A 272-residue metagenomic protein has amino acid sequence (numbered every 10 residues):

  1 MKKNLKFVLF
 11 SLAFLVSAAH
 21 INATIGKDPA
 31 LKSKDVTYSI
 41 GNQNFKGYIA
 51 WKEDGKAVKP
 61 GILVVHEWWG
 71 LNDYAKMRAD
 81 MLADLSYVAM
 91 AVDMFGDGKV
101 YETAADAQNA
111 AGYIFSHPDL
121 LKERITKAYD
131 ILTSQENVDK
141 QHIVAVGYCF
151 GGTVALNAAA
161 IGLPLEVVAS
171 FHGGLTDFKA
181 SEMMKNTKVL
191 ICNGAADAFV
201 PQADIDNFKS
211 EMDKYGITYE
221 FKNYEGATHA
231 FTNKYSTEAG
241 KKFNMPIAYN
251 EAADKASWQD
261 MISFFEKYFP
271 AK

Functional and structural regions predicted by a protein language model:
V8-A18: Bacterial N-terminal signal peptides
D35-N137, K234-A248: Serine-hydrolase catalytic machinery in alpha/beta-hydrolase-like enzymes
R78, P201-E211: Short alpha-helix in the alpha/beta-hydrolase fold that links the catalytic acid
I125-K185: Primarily recognizes the serine-hydrolase "nucleophile elbow" in alpha/beta-hydrolase and SGNH/GDSL folds
M184-V189, Y215-T218: Short, proline-enriched alpha-helix->beta-strand connector loops that line the catalytic pocket of alpha/beta-hydrolase
I191-N193: Short beta-strand/loop motif that positions the catalytic acidic residue of the alpha/beta-hydrolase fold
A196-V200, H229-A230: Acidic catalytic loop of the alpha/beta-hydrolase fold
Y215-K272: C-terminal catalytic histidine-bearing segment of alpha/beta-hydrolase fold enzymes
